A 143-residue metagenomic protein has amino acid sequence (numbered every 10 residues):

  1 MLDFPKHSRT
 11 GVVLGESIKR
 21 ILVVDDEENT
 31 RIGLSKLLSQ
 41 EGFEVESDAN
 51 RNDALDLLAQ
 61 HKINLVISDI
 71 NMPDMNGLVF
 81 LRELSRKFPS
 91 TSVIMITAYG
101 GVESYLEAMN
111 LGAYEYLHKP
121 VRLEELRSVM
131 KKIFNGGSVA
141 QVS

Functional and structural regions predicted by a protein language model:
M1-R20, E124-S143: Non-catalytic signal-transmission and effector/linker regions of two-component phosphorelay proteins
E28-E46: Two-component/phosphorelay signaling modules centered on CheY-like receiver
S47-L65, R86: Acidic, metal-coordinating helix/loop segments flanking the phosphotransfer/catalytic sites of two-component signaling
A49-N50, N76-V79: Acidic catalytic/metal-coordinating carboxylates
D56, L78-S90, N110: Short amphipathic alpha-helix used as the core "switch/output" element in two-component signaling
M72: Receiver (REC) domain active-site loop signature in two-component systems and cognate sites in sensor histidine kinases
